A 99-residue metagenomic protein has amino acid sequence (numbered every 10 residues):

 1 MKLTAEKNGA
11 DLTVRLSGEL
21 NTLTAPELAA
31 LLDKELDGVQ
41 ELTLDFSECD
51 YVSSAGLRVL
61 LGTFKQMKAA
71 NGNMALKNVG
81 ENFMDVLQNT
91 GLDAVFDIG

Functional and structural regions predicted by a protein language model:
T4-A29, S47: STAS-typified acidic loop motif
T22-V95: Amphipathic alpha-helical interaction surfaces in cytosolic regulatory modules
D97-G99: Short acidic-hydrophobic, aromatic-tinged amphipathic segments that line or gate anion-handling sites
